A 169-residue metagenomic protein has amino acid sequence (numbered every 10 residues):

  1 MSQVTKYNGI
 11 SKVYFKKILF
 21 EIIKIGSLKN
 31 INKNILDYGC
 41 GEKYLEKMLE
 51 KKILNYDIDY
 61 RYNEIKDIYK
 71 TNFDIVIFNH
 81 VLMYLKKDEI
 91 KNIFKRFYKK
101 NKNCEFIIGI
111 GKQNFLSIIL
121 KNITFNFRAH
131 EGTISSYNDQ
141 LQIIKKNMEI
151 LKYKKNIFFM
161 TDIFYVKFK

Functional and structural regions predicted by a protein language model:
M1-I68, F94: Conserved N-terminal segment of class I S-adenosyl-L-methionine
I77: A conserved beta-strand element that flanks and buttresses the S-adenosyl-L-methionine
H80-Y84: Short catalytic micro-motifs in class I SAM-dependent methyltransferases
K91-C104: A short glycine-rich, Lys/Arg-flanked "PGG" loop and its adjoining helix->strand segment in the class I
N103-G111: Conserved beta-strand signature within the Rossmann-like core of class I S-adenosyl-L-methionine
Q113-E131: Short, glycine-/aromatic-enriched active-site segment of Class I SAM-dependent methyltransferases
E131-N147: Short alpha-helix
E149-F159: Conserved S-adenosyl-L-methionine
